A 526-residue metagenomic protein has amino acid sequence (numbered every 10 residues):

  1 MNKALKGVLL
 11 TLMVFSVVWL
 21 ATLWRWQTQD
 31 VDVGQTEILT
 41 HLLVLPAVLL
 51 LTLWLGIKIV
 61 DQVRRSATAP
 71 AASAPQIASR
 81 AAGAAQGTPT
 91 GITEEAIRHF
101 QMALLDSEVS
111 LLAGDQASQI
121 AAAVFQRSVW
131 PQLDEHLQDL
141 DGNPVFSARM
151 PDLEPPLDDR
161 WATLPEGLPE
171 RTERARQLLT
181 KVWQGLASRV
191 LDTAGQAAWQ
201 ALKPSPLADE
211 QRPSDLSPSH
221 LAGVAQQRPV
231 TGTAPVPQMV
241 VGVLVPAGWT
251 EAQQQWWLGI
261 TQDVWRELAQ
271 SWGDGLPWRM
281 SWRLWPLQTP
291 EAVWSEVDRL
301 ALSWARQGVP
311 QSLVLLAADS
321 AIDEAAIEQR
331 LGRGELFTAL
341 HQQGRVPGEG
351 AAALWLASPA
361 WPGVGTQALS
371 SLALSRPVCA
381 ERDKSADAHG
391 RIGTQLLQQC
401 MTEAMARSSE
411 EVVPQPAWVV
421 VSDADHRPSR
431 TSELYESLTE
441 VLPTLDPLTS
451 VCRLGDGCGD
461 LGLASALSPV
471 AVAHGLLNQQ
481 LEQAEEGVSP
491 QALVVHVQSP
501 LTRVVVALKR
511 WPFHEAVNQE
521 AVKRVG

Functional and structural regions predicted by a protein language model:
M1-V309, A317-D319, E328-G526: Conserved "HGTGT" condensation-loop signature of ketosynthase/thiolase-family condensing enzymes that catalyze
L313: A glycine-rich beta-strand to alpha-helix segment that forms a phosphate/ribose-binding loop at ligand/cofactor sites
